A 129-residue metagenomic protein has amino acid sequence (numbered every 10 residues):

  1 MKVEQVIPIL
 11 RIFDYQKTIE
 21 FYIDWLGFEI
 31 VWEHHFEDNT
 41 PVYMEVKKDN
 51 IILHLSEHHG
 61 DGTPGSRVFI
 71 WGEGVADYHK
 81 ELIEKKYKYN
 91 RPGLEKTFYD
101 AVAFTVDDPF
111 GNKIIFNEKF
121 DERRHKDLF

Functional and structural regions predicted by a protein language model:
M1-I19, S66-V68, K119-F129: N-terminal beta-strand motif that seeds the catalytic metal site of vicinal oxygen chelate
K2, I9-I52: Core segments of cupin and vicinal oxygen chelate
I9-R11, W32, F98, T105 (+1 more regions): Short beta->alpha transition motifs characteristic of CBS
Y15, V68-K113: Vicinal oxygen chelate
E37-V42, G62-P64, T97-V102: Short acidic/glycine-enriched loop/turn segments that link adjacent beta-strands
D49-I52, G60-G62, G74-D77: Short, charged/polar surface micro-motifs in flexible loops or helix N-caps
N50-H54, G111-K113: Short, charged/polar, Gly/Pro-enriched secondary-structure boundary elements
